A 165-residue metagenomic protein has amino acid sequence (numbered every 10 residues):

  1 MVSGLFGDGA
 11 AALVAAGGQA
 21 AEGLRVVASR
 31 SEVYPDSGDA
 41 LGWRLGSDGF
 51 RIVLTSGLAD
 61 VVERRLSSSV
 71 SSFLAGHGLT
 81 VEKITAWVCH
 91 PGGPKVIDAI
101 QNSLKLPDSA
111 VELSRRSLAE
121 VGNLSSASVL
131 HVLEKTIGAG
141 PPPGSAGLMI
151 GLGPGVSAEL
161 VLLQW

Functional and structural regions predicted by a protein language model:
M1-R64, S68, S72, L152 (+1 more regions): Condensing-enzyme catalytic core mediating Claisen C-C bond formation in acyl metabolism
E63, S67, V81, T85-W165: Claisen-condensing/thiolase-fold acyl-transfer catalytic domains that form or cleave C-C bonds in fatty acid
